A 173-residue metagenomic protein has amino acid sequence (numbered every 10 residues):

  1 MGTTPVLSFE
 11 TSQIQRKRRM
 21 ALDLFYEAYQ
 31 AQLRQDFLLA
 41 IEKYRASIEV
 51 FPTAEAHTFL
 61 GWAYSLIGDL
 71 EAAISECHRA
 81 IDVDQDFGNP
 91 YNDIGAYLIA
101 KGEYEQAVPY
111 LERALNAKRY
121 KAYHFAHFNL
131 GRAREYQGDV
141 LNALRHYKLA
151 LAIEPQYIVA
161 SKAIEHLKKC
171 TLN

Functional and structural regions predicted by a protein language model:
G2, R34-K43, I67-R79, K101-N116 (+2 more regions): Structural signature of tandem alpha-helical TPR/SEL1-like repeats, specifically the intra-repeat loop/turn
G2-Q15, A21, Y136, V140-N173: Terminal, low-structured helical/coil segments at or just beyond the last alpha-helical repeat
K17-E55, F59, L66: Alpha-helical segment of the N-proximal tetratricopeptide repeat
R18, F51-P52, Q85, R119-K121 (+1 more regions): Short coil turns that delineate tetratricopeptide repeat
A56-H57, P90, Y123-A126, A160: TPR alpha-solenoid repeat register
